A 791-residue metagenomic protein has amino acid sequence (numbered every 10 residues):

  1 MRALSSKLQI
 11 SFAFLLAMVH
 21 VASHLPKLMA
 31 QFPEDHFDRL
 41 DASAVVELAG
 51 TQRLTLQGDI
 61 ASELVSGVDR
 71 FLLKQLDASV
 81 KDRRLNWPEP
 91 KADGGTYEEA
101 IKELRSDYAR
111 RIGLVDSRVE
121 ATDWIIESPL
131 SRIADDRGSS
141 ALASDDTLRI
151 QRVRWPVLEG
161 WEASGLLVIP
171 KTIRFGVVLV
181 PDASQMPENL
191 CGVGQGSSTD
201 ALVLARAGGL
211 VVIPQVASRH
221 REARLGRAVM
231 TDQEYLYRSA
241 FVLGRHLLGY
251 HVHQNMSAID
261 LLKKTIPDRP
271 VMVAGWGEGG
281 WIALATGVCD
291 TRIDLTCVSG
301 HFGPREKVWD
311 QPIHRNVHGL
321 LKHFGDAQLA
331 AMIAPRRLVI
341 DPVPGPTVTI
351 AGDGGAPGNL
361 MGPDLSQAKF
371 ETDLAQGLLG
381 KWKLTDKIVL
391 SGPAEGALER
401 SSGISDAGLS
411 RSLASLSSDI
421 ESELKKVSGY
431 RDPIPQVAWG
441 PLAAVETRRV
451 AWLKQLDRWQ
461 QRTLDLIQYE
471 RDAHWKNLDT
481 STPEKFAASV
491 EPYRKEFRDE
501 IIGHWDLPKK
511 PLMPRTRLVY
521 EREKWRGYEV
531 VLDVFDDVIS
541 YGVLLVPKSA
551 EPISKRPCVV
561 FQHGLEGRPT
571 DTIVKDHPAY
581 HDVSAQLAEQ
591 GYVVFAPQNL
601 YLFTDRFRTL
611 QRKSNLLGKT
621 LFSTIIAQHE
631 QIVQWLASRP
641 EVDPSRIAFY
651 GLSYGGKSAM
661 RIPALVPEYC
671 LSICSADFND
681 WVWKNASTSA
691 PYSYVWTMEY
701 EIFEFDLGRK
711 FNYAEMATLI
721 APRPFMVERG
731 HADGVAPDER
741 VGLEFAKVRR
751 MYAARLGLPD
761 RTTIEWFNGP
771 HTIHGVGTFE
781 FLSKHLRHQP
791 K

Functional and structural regions predicted by a protein language model:
M1-F12, A22-H24: Bacterial N-terminal signal peptides that target proteins for export
Q31-A163, L243-Y250, D260, T291-D294 (+4 more regions): Alpha/beta-hydrolase-fold serine-hydrolase catalytic core, especially in secreted/extracellular enzymes
L158, G165-R174, G194, F535 (+1 more regions): Short beta-strand-to-loop junctions in surface cap/lid or active-site-entrance loops
R174-F175, A207-L210, R269-P270, T291-L295 (+6 more regions): Loop/turn elements at helix/coil->beta-strand transitions in domains of secreted/extracellular proteins
R174-T265, F302-H314, E551-S638, W683-T688 (+1 more regions): Cap/lid segment of the alpha/beta-hydrolase catalytic domain
Q215, S299-G300, D341, Q598 (+3 more regions): Alpha/beta-hydrolase-fold catalytic nucleophile elbow
A258-M332, Q634-G708: Primarily recognizes the serine-hydrolase "nucleophile elbow" in alpha/beta-hydrolase and SGNH/GDSL folds
